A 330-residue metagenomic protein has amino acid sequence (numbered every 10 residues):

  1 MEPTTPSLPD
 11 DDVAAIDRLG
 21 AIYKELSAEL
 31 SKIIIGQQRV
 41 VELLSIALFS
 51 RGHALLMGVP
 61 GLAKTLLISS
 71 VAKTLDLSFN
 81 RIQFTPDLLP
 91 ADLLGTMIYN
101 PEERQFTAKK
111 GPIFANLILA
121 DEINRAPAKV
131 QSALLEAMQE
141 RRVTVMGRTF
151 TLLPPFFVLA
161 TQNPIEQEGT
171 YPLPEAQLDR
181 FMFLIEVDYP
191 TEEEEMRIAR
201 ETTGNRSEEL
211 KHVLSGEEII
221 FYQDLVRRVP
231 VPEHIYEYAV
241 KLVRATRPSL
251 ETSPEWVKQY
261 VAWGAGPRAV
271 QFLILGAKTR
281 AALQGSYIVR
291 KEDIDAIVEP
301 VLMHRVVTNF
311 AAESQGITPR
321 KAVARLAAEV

Functional and structural regions predicted by a protein language model:
M1-D10, S249-V330: C-terminal engagement/docking regions of AAA+ P-loop ATPases
D12, I16-G20, I33-I34, T170 (+5 more regions): Conserved C-terminal "switch" segment of AAA+ ATPases
A15-V59: Pre-Walker A (pre-P-loop) alpha-helix and adjacent loop at the N terminus of AAA/AAA+ ATPase modules, a conserved
L43-I46, Y99-L119: Conserved alpha-helical scaffold flanking the Walker A/P-loop in AAA+ ATPase domains
S45-T85: Walker A/P-loop
A54, I118, F156: Conserved beta-strand position immediately N-terminal to the Walker
V59, L93, T161: P-loop (Walker A) phosphate-binding loop of NTP-binding proteins
N100-Q105, E122, A126-V130, M138-V229 (+1 more regions): Canonical AAA+ ATPase core
